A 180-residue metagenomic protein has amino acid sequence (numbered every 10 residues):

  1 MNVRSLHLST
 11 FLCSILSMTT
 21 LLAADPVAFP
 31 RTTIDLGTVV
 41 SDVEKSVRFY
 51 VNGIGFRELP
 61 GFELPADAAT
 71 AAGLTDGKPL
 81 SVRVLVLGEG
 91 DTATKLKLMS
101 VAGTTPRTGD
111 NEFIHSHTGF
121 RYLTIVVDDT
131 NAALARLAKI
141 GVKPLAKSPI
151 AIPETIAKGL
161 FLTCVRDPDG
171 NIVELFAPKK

Functional and structural regions predicted by a protein language model:
M1-S5: N-terminal secretory signal peptides that target proteins for export/translocation
H7-T20: Bacterial N-terminal signal peptides
A23-F29, T38, L59-G61, L96 (+2 more regions): Vicinal oxygen chelate
D25-V27, L74, L87, E112-I114 (+1 more regions): Residues embedded in well-ordered secondary-structure elements
T32-D42, R83-A102, T108-L137, F161-R166: Vicinal oxygen chelate
V39-A93, K139, I156-K158, C164-R166: Core segments of cupin and vicinal oxygen chelate
F62-A66, V101-T104, S148-I150: Generic short beta-strand segments
P106-R107, V173: Short loop/beta submotifs within extracellular cysteine-rich repeat domains
